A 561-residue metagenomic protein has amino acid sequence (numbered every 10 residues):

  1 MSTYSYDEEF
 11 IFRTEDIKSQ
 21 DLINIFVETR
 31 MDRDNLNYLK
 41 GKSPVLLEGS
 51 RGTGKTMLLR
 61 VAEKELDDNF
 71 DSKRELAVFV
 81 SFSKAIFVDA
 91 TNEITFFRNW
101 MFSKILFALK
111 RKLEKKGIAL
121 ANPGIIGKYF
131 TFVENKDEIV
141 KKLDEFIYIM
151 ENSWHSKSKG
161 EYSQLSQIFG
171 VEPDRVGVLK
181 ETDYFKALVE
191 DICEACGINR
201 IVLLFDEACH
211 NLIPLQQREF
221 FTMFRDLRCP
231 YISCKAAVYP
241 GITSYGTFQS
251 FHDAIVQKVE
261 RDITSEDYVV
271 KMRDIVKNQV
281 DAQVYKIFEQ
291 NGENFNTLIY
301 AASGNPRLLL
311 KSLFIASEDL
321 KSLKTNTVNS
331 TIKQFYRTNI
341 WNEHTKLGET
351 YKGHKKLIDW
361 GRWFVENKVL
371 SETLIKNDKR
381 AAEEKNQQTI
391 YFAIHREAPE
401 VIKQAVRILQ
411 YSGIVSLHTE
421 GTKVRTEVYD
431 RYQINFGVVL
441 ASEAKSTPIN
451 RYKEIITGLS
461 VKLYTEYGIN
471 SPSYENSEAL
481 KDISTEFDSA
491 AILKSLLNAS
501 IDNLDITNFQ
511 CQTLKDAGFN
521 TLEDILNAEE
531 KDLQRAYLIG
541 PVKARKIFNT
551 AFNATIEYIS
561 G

Functional and structural regions predicted by a protein language model:
M1-V45, S50, E65-S72, H155: A short, basic N-terminal segment
S2-Y4, L308, T325-L493: C-terminal leucine-rich, beta-strand-based interaction scaffolds used for sensing/assembly
P44, S50-I198, P240: P-loop NTPase nucleotide-binding core
I86-F87, A208-I213, P399, S416-L417: Short acidic, S/G/P-rich loop/turn micro-motifs used as interaction or catalytic elements
E172-F295, I299-A301, T447-Y467, Y474 (+1 more regions): The catalytic "switch" region of P-loop NTPases
A302-L313: The conserved phosphate-sensing helix
I315-K324: AAA+ ATPase "lid" subdomain C-terminal helix
I483-G561: Compact, charge-rich alpha-helical regulatory domains located at protein termini
